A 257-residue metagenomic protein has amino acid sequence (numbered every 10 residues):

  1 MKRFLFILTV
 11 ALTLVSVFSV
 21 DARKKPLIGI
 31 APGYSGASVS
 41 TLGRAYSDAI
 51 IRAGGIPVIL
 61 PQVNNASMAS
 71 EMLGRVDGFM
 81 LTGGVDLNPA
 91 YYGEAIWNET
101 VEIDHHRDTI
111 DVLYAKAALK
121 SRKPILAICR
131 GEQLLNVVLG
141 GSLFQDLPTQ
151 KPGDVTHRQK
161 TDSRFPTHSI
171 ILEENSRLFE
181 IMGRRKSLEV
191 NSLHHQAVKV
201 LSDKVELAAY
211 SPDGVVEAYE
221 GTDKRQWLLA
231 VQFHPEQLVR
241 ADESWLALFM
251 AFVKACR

Functional and structural regions predicted by a protein language model:
K2-F4, L14-I128, N136-F144, P148-M182 (+5 more regions): N-terminal beta1-alpha1 cap of cysteine-dependent amidohydrolase-like domains
T9-T13: Hydrophobic membrane-insertion alpha-helices, especially the h-region of bacterial N-terminal signal peptides
E132: The feature captures the ABC ATPase H-loop/switch
H194: Residue(s) in the substrate-gating loop at a strand-loop-helix junction that position the organic substrate next
L229-F233: Active-site-proximal beta-strand elements of phosphoester/diester hydrolases
